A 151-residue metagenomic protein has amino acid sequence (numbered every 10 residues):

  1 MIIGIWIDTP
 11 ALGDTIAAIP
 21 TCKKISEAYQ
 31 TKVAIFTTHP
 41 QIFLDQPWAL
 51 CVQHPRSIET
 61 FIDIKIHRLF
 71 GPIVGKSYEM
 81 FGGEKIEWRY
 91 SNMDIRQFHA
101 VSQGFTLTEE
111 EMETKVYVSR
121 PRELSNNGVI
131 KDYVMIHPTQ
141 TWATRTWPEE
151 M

Functional and structural regions predicted by a protein language model:
M1-M151: Catalytic machinery of carbohydrate-active enzymes, primarily nucleotide-sugar-dependent glycosyltransferases
